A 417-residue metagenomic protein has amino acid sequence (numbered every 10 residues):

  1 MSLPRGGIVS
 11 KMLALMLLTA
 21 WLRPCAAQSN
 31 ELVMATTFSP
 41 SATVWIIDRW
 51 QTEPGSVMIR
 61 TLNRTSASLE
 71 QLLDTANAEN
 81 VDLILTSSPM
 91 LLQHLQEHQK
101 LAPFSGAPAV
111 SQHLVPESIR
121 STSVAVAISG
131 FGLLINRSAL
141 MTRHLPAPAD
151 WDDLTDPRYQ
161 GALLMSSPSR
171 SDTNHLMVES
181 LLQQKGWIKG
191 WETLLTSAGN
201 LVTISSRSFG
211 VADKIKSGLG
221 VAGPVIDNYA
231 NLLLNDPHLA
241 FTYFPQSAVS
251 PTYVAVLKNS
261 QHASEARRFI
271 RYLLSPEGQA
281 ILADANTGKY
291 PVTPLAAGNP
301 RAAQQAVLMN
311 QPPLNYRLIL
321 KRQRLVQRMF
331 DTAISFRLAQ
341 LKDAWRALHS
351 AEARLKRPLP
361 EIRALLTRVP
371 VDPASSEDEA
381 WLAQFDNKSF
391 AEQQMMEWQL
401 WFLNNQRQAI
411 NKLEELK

Functional and structural regions predicted by a protein language model:
Q28-Q93: Early extracytoplasmic/lumenal segment of secretory-pathway proteins
V44, A67, N80, S87-S205 (+1 more regions): Extracytoplasmic ligand-binding site segments that recognize negatively charged/polar headgroups
P89-H94, K216-H238: A ligand-binding cleft/hinge motif common to bilobed small-molecule-binding domains
S111-V115, S129, T193-A198, N235-H262: Periplasmic-binding protein-like
L134-A139, V249-E265, I281-L282: A bilobed periplasmic-binding-protein/Venus flytrap-type ligand-binding module shared by bacterial periplasmic
M165-S166, Y272-T293: Periplasmic-binding protein-like
T287-D378: Long, charge-rich C-terminal accessory regions
A347-K417: C-terminal non-catalytic accessory extensions
